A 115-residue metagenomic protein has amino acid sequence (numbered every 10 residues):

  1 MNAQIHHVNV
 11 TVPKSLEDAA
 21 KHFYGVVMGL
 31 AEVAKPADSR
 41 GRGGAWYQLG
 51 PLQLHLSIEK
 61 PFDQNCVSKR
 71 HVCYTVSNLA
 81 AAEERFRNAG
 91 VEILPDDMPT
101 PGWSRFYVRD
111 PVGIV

Functional and structural regions predicted by a protein language model:
M1-A3, R87-V115: Vicinal oxygen chelate
M1-K21, R70-V72: N-terminal beta-strand motif that seeds the catalytic metal site of vicinal oxygen chelate
A20-G25, F86, G113: Conserved active-site tyrosine of GNAT-family acetyltransferases
G29-A37, V91-D97: Short secondary-structure junctions
A31-C66, V115: Conserved short beta-strand elements that form part of the metal-binding/catalytic scaffold of enzyme active sites
G43, R70, G102-S104: Residue-level marker for the onset of beta-strands and adjacent loop->beta junctions in well-ordered domains
W46-Q48, T75, Y107: Short, well-ordered beta-strand micro-motif
N65-N88: Mid-chain, well-packed structural core segment of small domains
